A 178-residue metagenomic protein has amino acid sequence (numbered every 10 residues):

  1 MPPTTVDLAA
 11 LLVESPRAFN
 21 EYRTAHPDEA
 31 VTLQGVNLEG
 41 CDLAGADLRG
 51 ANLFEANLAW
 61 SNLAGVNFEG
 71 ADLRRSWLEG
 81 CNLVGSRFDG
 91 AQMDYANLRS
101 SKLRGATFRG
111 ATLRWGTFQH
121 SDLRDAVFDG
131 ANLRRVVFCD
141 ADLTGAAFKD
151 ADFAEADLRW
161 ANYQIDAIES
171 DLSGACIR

Functional and structural regions predicted by a protein language model:
M1-A9, E14, N20: Eukaryotic low-complexity, mixed-charge intrinsically disordered interaction/regulatory segments enriched in acidic
A9, A18, Y22-R178: Tandem repeat scaffolds
